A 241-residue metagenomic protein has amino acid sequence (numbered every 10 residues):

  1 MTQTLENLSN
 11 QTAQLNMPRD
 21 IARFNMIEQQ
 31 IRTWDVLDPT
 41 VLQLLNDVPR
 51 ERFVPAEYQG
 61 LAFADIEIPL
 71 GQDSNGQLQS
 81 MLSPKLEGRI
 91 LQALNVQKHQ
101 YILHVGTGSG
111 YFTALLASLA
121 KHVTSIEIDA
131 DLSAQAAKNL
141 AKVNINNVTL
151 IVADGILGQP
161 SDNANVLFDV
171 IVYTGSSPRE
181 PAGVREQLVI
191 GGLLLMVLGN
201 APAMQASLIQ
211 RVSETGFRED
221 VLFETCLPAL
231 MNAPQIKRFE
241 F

Functional and structural regions predicted by a protein language model:
T2-L103, Y111, L115, L119 (+5 more regions): Class I SAM-dependent transferase core
L91-F217: Conserved nucleotide-cofactor-binding alpha/beta core module
F241: Catalytic, metal-anchored helix/loop core of enzyme active sites in primary metabolism
